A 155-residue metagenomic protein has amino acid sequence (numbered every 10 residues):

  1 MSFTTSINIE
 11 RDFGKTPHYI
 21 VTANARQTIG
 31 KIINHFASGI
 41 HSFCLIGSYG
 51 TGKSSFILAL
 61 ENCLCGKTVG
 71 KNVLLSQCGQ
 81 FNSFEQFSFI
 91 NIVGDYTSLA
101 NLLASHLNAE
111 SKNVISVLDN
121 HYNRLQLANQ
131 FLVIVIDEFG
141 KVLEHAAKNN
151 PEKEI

Functional and structural regions predicted by a protein language model:
M1-E10, I33-N34, L64-C78, N150: Phosphate-handling catalytic cores of nucleic-acid transaction enzymes
M1-T51, L58: Walker A/P-loop-proximal flanking segment of P-loop NTPase domains
A25-G30, I115-L118, P151-I155: Well-ordered, non-membrane alpha-helical segments in soluble/globular domains
H35-F43, S54, N62-T68, F87-N91 (+1 more regions): Intein modules and their embedded homing endonuclease domains
E61-S88, V93, S111-D119: Flexible phosphate/Mg2+-sensing switch loops adjacent to catalytic phosphate-binding sites
T97-N123: Short glycine-rich substrate-engagement loop in P-loop NTPases that contacts/grips substrate
R124-E154: Conserved P-loop NTPase "ATPase switch" module shared by AAA+ and STAND
